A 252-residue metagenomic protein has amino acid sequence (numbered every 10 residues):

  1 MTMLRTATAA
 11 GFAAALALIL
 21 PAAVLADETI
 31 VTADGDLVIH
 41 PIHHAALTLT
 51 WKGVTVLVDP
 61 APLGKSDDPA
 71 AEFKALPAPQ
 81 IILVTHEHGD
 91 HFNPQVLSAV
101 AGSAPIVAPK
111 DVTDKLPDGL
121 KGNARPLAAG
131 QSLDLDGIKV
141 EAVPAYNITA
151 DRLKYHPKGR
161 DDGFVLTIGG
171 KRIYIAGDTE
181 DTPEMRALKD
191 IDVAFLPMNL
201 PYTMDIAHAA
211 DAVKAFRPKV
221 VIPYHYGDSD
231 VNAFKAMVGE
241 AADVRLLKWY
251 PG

Functional and structural regions predicted by a protein language model:
L4-A7, L16-G53, M237-A241, W249-G252: Zn-dependent metallo-beta-lactamase
V31-V38, W51-V56, S132-E141, T167-I173: Beta-strand-turn-beta hairpins that frame and shape the catalytic cleft of phosphate-ester-processing enzymes
T32-D34, I42, A46-E87, P94-A99 (+2 more regions): Pre-active-site segment of Zn-dependent metallo-hydrolases
V58-A61, P79-D90, V107-K110, Y174-G177 (+3 more regions): Active-site neighborhood of phospho(di)ester-bond hydrolases with catalytic His/Asp-centered motifs
G64-S66, H88-F92, T113-L116, Q131-D134 (+5 more regions): Active-site environment of divalent metal-dependent phosphoester hydrolases
A70-L133, P144: Active-site HxH/HxHxD metal-binding segment of metal-dependent hydrolases
L120-D136, A210, K214-G252: Binuclear metal-ion centers of metallo-dependent hydrolases, dominated by the metallo-beta-lactamase
N147-A215: Active-site-proximal loop/helix segments of hydrolase catalytic cores
